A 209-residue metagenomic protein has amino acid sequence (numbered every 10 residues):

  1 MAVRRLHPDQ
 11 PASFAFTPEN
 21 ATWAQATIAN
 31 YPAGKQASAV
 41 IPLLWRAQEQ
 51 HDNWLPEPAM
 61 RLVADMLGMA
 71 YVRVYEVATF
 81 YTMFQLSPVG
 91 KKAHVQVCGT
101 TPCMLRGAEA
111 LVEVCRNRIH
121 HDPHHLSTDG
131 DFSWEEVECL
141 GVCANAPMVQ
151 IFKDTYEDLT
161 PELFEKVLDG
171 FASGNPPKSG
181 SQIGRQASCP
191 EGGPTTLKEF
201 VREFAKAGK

Functional and structural regions predicted by a protein language model:
M1-K209: Signature of N-terminal electron-transfer/Fe-S-associated modules in redox systems
